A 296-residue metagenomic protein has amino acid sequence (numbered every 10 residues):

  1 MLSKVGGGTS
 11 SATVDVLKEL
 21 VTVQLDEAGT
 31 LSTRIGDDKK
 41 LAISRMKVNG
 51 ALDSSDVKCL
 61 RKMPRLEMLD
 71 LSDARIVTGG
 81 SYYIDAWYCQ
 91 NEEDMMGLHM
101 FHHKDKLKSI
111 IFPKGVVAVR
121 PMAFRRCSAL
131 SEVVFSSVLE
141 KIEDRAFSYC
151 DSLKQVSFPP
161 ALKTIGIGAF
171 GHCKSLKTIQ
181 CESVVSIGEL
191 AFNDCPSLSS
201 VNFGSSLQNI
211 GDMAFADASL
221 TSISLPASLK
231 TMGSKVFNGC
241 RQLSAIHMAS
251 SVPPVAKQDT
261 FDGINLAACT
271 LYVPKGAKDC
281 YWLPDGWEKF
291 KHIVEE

Functional and structural regions predicted by a protein language model:
M1-L2, D53: Low-complexity basic/metal-binding stretches
S3, W282-L283: Short, exposed beta-strand-loop hairpins at the edges of beta-sheets in extracellular/periplasmic proteins
S3-S11: Short, exposed coil/turn segments at beta-strand boundaries within extracellular/luminal domains
V14-D26, S44-A51, L66-E92, D105-A118 (+8 more regions): Structural signature of tandem-repeat unit edges
T30-K39, S55-K62, M100, F112 (+5 more regions): Short, T/G/N/S-enriched strand-turn elements that build extracellular solenoid repeat scaffolds
E92-H102: Signature of short aromatic-glycine-proline-rich micro-motifs recurring in repeat-based ectodomains
H99-M100, R120-R125, E143-A146, G166-G171 (+4 more regions): Consensus positions within tandem repeat domains that build extended binding/scaffold surfaces
P284-K289: Helix-loop-beta element that forms the nucleotide-linked donor phosphate-binding surface in glycosyltransferases
